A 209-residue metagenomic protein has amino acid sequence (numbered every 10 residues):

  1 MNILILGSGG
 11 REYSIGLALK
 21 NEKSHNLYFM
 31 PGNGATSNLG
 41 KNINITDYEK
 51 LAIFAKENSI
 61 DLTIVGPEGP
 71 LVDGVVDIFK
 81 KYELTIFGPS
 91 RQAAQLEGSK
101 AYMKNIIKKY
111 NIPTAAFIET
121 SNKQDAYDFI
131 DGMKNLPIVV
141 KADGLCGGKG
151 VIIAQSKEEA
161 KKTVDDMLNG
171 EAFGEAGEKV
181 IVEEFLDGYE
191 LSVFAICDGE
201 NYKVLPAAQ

Functional and structural regions predicted by a protein language model:
M1-Q92: ATP-binding N-terminal substructure of ATP-dependent carboxylate-amine bond-forming enzymes
G7, T120, V151-S156, A195-D198 (+1 more regions): Short beta-strand-to-turn element immediately C-terminal to the catalytic PLP-Schiff-base lysine in fold type I
K20, F87, K109-N111, D131-K134 (+4 more regions): Solvent-exposed alpha-helices and their adjacent loops that cap or buttress functional pockets in soluble metabolic
N42-D47, I118-N122, A154: Short acidic-hydrophobic, aromatic-tinged amphipathic segments that line or gate anion-handling sites
F54, F129-G132, T163: CheY-like receiver
L62, P113-A115, N135-V139, Q155-S192 (+1 more regions): Conserved ATP-binding module of the ATP-grasp superfamily
D73, G148-K149, L191: Glycine/Thr-rich phosphate-binding loops of Rossmann-like dinucleotide-binding domains
P89-G150: A conserved helix-loop-beta module that forms one wall/lid of the active-site cleft in ATP-utilizing catalytic domains
